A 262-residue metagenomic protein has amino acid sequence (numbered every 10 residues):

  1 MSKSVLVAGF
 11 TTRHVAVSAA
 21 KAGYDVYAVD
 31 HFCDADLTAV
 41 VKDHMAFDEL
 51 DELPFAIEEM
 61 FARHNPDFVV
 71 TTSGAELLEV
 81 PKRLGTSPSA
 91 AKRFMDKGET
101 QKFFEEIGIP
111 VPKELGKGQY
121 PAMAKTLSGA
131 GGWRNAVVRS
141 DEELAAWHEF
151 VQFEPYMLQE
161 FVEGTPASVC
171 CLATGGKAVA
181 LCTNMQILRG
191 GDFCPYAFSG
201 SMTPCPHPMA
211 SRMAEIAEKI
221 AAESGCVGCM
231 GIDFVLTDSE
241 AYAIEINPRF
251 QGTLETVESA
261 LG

Functional and structural regions predicted by a protein language model:
M1-M95: ATP-binding N-terminal substructure of ATP-dependent carboxylate-amine bond-forming enzymes
Y24, I109, C226: Short glycine/serine/threonine/alanine-rich loop segments
D43-F47, K102-F103, S140-D141, G175-G176: Short, hinge-like loop/turn segments at secondary-structure boundaries
P54-D67, T71-Y120, G129-G132, R139 (+2 more regions): N-terminal beta-alpha lobe that positions the nucleotide/phosphoryl donor in ATP/NTP-coupled carboxylate activation
F104, G118-V138, F153-V169, L181-M185 (+2 more regions): ATP-grasp fold ATP-binding core
E160-G225, L236, N247-G262: ATP-dependent carboxylate/phosphate-activation module, predominantly the ATP-grasp catalytic core and closely related
V227-D233: Flexible, glycine/charged-enriched surface loops at secondary-structure junctions
E240-Y242: Conserved protein kinase catalytic/activation segment
